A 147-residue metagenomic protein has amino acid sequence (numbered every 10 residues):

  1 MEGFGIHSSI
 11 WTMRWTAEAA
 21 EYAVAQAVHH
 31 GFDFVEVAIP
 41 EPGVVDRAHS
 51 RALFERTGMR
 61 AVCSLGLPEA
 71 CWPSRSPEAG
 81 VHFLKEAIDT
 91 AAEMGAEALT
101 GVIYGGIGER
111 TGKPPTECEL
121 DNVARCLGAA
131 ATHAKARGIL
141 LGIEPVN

Functional and structural regions predicted by a protein language model:
M1-A96, G128: N-terminal pre-domain/capping segments
R75-N147: Active-site acidic/histidine proton-transfer and metal-coordination neighborhood in alpha/beta enzyme cores
